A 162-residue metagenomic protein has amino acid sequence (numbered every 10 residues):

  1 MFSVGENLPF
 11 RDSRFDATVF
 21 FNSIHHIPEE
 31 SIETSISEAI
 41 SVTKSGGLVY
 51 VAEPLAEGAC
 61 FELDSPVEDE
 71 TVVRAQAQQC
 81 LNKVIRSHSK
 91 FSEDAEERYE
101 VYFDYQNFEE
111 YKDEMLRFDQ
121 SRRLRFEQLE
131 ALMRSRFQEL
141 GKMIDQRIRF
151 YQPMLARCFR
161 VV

Functional and structural regions predicted by a protein language model:
F2: Conserved residues in the N-terminal Rossmann fold of short-chain dehydrogenase/reductase
E6-T18: A short acidic, Gly/Pro-enriched loop at the edge of an enzyme's catalytic core that lines a small-molecule cofactor
N7, H25, A56: Active-site micro-motifs of SAM-dependent methyltransferase domains
F10, A75-S92: Active-site capping/gating segments
D16-S31: A short SAM/SAH-binding and catalytic strip from SAM-dependent methyltransferases
E33-S45: A short glycine-rich, Lys/Arg-flanked "PGG" loop and its adjoining helix->strand segment in the class I
L48-A77: Conserved class I S-adenosyl-L-methionine
S89-V162: Conserved Class I S-adenosyl-L-methionine
